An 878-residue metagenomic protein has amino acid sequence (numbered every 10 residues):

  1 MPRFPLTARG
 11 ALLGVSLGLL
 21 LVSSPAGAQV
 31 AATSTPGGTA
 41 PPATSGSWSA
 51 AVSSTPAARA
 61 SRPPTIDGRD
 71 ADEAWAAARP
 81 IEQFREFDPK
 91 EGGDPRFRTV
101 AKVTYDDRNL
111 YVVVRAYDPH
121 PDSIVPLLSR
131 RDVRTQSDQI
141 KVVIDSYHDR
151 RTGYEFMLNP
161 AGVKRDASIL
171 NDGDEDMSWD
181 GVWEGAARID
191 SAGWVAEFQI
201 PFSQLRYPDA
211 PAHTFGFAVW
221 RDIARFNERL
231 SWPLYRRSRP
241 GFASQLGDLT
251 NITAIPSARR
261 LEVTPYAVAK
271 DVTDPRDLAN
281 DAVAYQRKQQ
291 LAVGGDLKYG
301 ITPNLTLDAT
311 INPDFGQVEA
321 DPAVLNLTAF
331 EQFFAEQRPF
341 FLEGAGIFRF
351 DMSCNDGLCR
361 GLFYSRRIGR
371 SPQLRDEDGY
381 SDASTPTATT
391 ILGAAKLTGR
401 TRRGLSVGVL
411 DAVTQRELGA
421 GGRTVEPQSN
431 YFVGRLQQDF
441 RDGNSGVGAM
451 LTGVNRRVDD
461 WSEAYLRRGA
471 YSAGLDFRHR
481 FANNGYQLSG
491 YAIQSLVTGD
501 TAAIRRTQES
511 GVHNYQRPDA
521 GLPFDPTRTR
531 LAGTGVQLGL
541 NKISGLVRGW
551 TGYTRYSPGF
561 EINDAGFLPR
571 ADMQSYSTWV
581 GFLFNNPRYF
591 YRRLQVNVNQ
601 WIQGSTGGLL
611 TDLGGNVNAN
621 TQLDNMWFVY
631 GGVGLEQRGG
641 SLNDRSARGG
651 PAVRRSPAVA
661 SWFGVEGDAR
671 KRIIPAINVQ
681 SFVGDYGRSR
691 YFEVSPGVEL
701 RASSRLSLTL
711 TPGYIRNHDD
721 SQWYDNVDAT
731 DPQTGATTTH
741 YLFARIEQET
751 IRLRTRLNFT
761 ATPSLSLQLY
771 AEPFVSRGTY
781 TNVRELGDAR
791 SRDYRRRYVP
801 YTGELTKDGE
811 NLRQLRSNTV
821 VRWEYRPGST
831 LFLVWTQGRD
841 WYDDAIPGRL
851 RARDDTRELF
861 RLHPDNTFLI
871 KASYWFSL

Functional and structural regions predicted by a protein language model:
M1-A8: N-terminal secretory signal peptides that target proteins for export/translocation
A11-S24: Bacterial N-terminal signal peptides
A28-D439, N444-A449, S462, L862-D865: Structural preference for beta-rich elements and adjacent junctions enriched in aromatics
R229-L230, A320-A323, G419-G421, D459-E463 (+4 more regions): Short acidic, glycine/serine/threonine-rich loops at helix termini
R236-S257, E417-A470, H479-N483, K542 (+1 more regions): Outer-membrane beta-barrel transmembrane domain signature of Gram-negative proteins, especially the mid-to-C-terminal
S257-D308, V407, Y431-L522, N586 (+3 more regions): Surface-exposed extracellular loop regions of Gram-negative outer-membrane beta-barrel proteins
A284-Y285, T328, T385, A420-Q428 (+6 more regions): Alpha-helix capping and helix-loop boundary segments enriched in small/acidic/polar residues
T390, Q487, Y491-L878: Exposed, low-structure sequence patches enriched in small/polar residues
